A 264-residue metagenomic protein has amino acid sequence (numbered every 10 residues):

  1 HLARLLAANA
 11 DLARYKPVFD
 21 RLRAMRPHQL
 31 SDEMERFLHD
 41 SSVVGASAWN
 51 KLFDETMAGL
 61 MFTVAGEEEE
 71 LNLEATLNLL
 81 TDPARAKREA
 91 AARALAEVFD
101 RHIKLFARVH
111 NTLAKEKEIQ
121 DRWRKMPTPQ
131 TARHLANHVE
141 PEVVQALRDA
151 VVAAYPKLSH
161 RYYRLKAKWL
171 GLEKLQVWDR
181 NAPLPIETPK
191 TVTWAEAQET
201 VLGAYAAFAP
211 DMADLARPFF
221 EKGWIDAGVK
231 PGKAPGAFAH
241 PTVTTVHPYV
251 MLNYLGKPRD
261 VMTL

Functional and structural regions predicted by a protein language model:
H1-V192, E196-A204: A well-structured
N50, T63, A239, M251-N253: Residues in well-ordered beta-strands of folded domains
W123, A234, Y254: Short glycine/serine/threonine-biased micro-segments
T188-E196, T200, A207, T245-L264: Short pre-active-site segment immediately N-terminal to the catalytic Zn-binding motif
K190, I225-H247: Catalytic zinc-binding patch centered on the HExxH motif and its immediate surroundings that defines zinc-dependent
E221-K222: Intrinsically disordered, low-complexity linker/terminal regions across diverse proteins
